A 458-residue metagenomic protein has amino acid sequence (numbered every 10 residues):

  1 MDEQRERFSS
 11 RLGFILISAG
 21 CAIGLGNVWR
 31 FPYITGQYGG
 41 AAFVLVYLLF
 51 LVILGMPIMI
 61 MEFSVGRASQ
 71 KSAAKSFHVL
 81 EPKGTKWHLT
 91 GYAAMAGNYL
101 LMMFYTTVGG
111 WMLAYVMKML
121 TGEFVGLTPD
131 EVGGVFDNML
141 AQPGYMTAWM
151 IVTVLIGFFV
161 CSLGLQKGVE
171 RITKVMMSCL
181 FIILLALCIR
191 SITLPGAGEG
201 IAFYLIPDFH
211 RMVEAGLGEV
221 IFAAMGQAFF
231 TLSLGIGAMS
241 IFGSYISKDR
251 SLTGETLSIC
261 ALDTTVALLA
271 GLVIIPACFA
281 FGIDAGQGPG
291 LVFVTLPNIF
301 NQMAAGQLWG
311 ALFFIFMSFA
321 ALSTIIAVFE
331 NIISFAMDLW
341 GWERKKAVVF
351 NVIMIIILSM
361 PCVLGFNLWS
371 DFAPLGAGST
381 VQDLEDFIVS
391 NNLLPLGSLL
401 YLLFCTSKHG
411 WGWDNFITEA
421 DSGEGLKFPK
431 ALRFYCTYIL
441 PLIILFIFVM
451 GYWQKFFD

Functional and structural regions predicted by a protein language model:
M1-W29, I58-F63, R67-Y92, S247-S251 (+1 more regions): Membrane-interface "cap" regions at the ends of multi-pass membrane proteins
D2-E6, I34-Y38, A68-A93, T106-Q166 (+5 more regions): Inter-helical loop and helix-membrane interface segments of multi-pass membrane transporters/permeases
D2-Q4, F8, E170, K174-L322 (+3 more regions): Membrane-embedded translocation segments of transport machinery
E6, T35-M61, Y145-M146, L394-S398: Extracellular loop-to-transmembrane helix junctions
R7, G13-I15, C21, P143 (+6 more regions): Loop-to-transmembrane helix boundary motifs in multi-pass membrane proteins
R7-S18, F43-V46, T85-Y99, T147-T153 (+6 more regions): Select transmembrane alpha-helical segments in multipass membrane proteins
L12-F50, G237-G243, G254-L257, A261-L262 (+1 more regions): Transmembrane helix-boundary motif of multi-pass solute transporters/channels
T90-A93, W340-V352, D386-I444: C-terminal membrane-solvent junction of multi-pass transporters and transport-like membrane proteins
